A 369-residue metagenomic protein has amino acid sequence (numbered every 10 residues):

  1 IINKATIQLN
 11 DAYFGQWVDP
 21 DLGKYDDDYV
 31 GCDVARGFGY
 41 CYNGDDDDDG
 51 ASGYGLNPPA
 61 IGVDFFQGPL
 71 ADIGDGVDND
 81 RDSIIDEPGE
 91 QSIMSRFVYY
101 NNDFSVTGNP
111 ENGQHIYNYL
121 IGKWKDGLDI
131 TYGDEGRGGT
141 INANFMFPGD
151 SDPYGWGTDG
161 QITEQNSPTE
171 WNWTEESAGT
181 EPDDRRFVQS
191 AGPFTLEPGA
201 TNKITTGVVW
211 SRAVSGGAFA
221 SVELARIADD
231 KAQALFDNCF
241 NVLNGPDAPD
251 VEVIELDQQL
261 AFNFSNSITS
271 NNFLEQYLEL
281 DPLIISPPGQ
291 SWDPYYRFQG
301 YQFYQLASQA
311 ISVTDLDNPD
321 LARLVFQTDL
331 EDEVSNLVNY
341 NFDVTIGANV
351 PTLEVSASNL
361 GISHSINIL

Functional and structural regions predicted by a protein language model:
I1-L369: Extracellular/surface-associated beta-sandwich interaction domains
